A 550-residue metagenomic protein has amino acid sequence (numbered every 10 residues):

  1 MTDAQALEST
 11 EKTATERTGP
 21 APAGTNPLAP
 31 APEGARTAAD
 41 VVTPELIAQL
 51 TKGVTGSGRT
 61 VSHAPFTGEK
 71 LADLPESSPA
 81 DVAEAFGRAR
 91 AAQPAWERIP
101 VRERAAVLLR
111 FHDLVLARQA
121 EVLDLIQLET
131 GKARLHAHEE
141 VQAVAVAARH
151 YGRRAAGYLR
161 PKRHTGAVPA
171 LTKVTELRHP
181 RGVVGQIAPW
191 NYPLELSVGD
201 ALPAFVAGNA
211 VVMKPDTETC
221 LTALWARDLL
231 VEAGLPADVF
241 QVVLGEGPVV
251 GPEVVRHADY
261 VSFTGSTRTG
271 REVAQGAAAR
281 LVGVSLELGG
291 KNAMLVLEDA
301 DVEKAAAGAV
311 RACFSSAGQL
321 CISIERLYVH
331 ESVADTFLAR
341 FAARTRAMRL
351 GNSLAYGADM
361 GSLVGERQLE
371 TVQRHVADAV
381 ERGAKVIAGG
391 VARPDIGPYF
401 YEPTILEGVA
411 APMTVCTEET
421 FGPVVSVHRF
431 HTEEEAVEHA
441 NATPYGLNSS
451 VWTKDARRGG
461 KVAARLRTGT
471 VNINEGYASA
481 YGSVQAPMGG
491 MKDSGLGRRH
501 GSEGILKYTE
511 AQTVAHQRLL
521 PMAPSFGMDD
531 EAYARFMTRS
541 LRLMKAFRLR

Functional and structural regions predicted by a protein language model:
T2-K173: N-terminal Rossmann-like NAD(P)+-binding subdomain of aldehyde/semialdehyde dehydrogenases
D3, E11-A21, T67-D73, L295 (+3 more regions): Conserved C-terminal structural/oligomerization subdomain of aldehyde/semialdehyde dehydrogenase
S57-T60, I324, L447: Short loop/turn microsegments at loop-to-beta-strand junctions
G68, A89, R104, I126 (+10 more regions): Residue-level signal for inorganic ion chemistry
K70-S77, A92-R98, Q186, M294-V296 (+5 more regions): Short, well-ordered beta-strand elements within core beta-sheets of diverse protein domains
Q93, E97, H112-V115, Q119 (+19 more regions): Structural signal for hydrophobic packing residues in well-ordered secondary-structure cores of soluble enzyme domains
L116, K162-K304, F430, L549: Rossmann-like NAD(P) dinucleotide-binding subdomain of oxidoreductase/dehydrogenase enzymes
Y260, R268-A410, I473, F536-M537 (+1 more regions): ALDH superfamily catalytic-core signature
